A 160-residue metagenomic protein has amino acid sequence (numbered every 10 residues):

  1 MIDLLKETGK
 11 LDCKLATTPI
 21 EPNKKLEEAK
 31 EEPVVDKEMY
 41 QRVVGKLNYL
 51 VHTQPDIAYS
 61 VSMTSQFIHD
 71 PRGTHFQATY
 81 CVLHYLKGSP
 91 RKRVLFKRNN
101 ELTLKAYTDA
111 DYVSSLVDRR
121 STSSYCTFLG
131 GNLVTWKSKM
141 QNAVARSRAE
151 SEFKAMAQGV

Functional and structural regions predicted by a protein language model:
M1-V160: Long, low-complexity, charge-biased intrinsically disordered regions
